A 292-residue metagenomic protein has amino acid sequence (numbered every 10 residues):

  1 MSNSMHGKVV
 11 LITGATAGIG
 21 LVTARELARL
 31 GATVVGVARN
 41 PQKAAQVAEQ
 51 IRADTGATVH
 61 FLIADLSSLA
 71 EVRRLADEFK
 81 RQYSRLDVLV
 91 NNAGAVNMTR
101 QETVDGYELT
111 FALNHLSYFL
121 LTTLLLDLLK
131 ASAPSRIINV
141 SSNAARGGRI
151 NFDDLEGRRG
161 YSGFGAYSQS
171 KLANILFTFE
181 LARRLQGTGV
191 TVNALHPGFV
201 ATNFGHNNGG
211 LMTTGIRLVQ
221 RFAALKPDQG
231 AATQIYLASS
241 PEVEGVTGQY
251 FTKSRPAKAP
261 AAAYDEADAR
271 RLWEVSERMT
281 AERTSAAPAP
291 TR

Functional and structural regions predicted by a protein language model:
M1-N203, M279-R292: Rossmann-fold NAD(P)H-dependent dehydrogenase/reductase core
G18, A53, L211, F251-K253: A short glycine/small-residue-enriched secondary-structure motif
K43, L211, D268: Short acidic-hydrophobic sequence patches enriched in Asp/Glu that either
L155, A201-Q220: A glycine/serine/threonine-rich, flexible loop-to-helix segment that serves as the NAD(P) cofactor-binding "lid"
S170, A194, R217-K258, Y264-R270 (+1 more regions): C-terminal helical subdomain
H206, A262-A263: Short glycine/threonine-rich loop-to-helix capping motif typified by GTGT followed within a few residues by an Asp-Pro
N207, A257-K258, S285: N-terminal low-complexity, intrinsically disordered patches enriched in charged
